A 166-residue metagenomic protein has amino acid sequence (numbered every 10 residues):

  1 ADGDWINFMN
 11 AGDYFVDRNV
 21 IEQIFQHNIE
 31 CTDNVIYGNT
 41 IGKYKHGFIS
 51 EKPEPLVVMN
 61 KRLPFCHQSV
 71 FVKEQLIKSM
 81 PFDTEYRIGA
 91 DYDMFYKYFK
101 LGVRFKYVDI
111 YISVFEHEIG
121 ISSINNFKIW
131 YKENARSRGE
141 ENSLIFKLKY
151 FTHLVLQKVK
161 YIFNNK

Functional and structural regions predicted by a protein language model:
A1-I124: Nucleotide-sugar donor-binding/catalytic module of glycosyltransferases that assemble extracellular/cell-envelope
E22, Y131-A135, H153: Generic alpha-helical structural signal
Q26, R136, Y161: Charged/polar, solvent-exposed surface patches and flexible loops
Y111, S123-K147: Catalytic core of nucleotide-sugar-dependent glycosyltransferases
E141-I162: A transmembrane-helix-recognition feature enriched in membrane-embedded lipid enzymes and envelope glyco-/phospholipid
